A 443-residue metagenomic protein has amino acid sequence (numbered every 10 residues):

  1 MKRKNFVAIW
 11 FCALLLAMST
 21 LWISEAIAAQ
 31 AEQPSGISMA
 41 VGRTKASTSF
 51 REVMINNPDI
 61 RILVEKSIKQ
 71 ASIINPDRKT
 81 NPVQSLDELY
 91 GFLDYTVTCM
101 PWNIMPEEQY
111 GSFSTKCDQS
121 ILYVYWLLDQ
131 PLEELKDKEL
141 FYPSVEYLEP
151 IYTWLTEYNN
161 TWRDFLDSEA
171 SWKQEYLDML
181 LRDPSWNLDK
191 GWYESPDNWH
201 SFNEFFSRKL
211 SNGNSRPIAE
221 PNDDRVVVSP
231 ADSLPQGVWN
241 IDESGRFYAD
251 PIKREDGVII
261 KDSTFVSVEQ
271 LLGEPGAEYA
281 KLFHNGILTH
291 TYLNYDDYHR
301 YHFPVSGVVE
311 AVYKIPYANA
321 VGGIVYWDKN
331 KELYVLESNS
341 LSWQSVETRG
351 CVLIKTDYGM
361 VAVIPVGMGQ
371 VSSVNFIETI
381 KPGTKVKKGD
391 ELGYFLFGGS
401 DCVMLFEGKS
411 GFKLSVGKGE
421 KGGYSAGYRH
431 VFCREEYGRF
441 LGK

Functional and structural regions predicted by a protein language model:
M1-K2, A26: Universal eukaryotic N-terminal targeting presequences
K2-F11: Bacterial N-terminal signal peptides that target proteins for export
W10-L21: Bacterial N-terminal signal peptides
W22-A31: Signal peptide processing junction and immediate N-terminal pro/mature segment of secreted/exported proteins
Q30-K443: Contiguous, well-folded functional domains in the mature portion of proteins
